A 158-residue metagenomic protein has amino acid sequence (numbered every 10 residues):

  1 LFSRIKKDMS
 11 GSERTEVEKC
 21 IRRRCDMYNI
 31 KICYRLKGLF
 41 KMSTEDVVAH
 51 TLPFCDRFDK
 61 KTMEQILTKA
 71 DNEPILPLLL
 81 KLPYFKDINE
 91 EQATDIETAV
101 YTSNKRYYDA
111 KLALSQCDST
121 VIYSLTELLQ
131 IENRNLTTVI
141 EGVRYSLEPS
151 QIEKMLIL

Functional and structural regions predicted by a protein language model:
L1-L158: Extended alpha-helical surfaces
